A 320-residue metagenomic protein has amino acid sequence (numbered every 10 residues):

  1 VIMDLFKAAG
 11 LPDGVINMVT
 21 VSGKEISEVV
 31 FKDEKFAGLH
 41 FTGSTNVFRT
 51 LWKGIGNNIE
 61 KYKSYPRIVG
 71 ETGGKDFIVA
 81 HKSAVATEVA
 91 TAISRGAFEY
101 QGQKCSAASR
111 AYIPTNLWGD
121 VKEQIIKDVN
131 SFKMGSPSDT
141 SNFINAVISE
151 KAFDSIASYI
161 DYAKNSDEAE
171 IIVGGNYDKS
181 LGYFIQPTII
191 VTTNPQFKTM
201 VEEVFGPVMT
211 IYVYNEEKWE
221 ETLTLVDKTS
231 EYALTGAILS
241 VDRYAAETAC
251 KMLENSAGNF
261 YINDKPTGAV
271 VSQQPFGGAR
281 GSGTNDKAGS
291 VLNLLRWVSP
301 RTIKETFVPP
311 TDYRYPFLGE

Functional and structural regions predicted by a protein language model:
V1-S27, I59: PLP-dependent aminotransferase-like
A8-G10, V15, K32-E34, G38 (+7 more regions): ALDH superfamily catalytic-core signature
V15-M18, G38-F41, T235-I238: Short catalytic-loop micro-motif centered on adjacent basic/acidic residues
S22, T42, I211, L239-S240 (+1 more regions): Conserved residues at the C-terminal ends of beta-strands
G23-V29, G43-F48: Beta-loop-alpha module in the N-terminal Rossmann-like domain of NAD(P)-dependent dehydrogenases, especially those
K82, Y212-E216, L239: A structural signal for short, well-ordered beta-strand elements
N176-T188, W219-F307: C-terminal core of ALDH-fold dehydrogenases
P207: Glycine-rich nucleotide-phosphate-binding loops and adjacent flexible coil segments
